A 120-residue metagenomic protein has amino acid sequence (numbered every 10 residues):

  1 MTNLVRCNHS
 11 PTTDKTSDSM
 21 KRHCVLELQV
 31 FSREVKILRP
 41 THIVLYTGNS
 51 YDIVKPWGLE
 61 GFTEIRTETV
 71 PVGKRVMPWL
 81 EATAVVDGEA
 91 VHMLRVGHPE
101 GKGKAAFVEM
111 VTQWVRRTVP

Functional and structural regions predicted by a protein language model:
M1-K15: Short, surface-exposed acidic-centric catalytic microdomains
T2-N3, L45-G48, V96: Short His-Asn-centered micro-motif
H9, G48-D52: Oxyanion-hole/transition-state-stabilizing segment in secreted/luminal serine hydrolases and related acyltransferases
P11-S17, R39, I43: Catalytic core of non-heme Fe(II) oxygenases with the double-stranded beta-helix
D14-S32, Y51-P120: C-terminal capping/extension of enzyme domains
F31-G48: Proline-aspartate-enriched helix->loop->beta-strand connector
